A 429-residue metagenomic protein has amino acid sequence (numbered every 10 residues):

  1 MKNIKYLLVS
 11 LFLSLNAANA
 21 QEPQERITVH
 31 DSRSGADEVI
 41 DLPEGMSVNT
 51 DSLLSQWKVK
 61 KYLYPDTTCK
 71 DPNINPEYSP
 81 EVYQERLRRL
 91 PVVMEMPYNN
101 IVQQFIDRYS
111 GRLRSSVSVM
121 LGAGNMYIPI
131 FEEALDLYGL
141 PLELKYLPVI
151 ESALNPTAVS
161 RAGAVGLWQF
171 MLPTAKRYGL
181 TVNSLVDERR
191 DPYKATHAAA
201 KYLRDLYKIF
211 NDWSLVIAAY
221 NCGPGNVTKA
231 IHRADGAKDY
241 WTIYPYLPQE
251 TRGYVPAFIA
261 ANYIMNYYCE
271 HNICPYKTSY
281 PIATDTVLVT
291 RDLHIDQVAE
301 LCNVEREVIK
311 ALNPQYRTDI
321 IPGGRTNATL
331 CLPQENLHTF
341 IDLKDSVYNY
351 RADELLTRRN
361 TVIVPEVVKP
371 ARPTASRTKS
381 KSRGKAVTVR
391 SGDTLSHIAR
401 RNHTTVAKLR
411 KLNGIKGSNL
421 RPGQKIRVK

Functional and structural regions predicted by a protein language model:
M1-E25: Bacterial Sec-dependent N-terminal signal peptides
N19-Y138: An acidic, Gly/Ser/Thr/Pro-rich helix-cap/linker signature
D51-S52, T67, T286, S346 (+2 more regions): Coil residues (strongly favoring Ser/Thr
F105-V119, A153-A162, Q169-N211, I231-P245 (+1 more regions): Substrate-binding clefts and substrate-entry loops adjacent to catalytic sites of polymer-processing enzymes acting on
L113, V117-I128, L137-L140, S160-W168 (+8 more regions): Solvent-exposed, acidic/flexible segments
L140-T157, V216-G223, N262, K310-N313 (+2 more regions): Short, functionally critical alpha-helical segments immediately adjacent to catalytic or ligand/cofactor-binding
L247, N313-N349, K385-T388, T404-K429: Extracellular LysM carbohydrate-binding repeats and other cell-envelope/extracellular binding modules
Y276-R306, V367-A407, K411, K416-V428: Primarily a LysM-type cell-wall glycan-binding module
